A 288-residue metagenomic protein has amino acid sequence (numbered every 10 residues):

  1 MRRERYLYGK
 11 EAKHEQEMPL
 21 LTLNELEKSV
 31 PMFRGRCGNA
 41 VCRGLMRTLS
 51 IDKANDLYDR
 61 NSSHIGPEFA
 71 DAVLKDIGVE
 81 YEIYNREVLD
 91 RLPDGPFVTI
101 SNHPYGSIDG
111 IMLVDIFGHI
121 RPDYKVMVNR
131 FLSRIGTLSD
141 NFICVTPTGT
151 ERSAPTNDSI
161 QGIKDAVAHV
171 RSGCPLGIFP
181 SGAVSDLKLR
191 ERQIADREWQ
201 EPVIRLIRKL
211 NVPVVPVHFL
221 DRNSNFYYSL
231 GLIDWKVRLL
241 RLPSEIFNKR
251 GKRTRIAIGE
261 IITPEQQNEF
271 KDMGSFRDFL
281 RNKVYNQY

Functional and structural regions predicted by a protein language model:
R2, G9, L21-L23, S159-Y288: Non-catalytic C-terminal accessory region of glycerolipid acyltransferases and related lyso-lipid remodeling enzymes
R2-I100, G110-M112, R121-D123, S139: Membrane-anchoring hydrophobic helices of lipid-metabolizing enzymes
D59, L74-V79, H103, E151-N157 (+1 more regions): Short, flexible loop segments at the rims of nucleotide/cofactor-binding pockets, characterized by
D71-D76, I135, I246-K249: Short, conserved catalytic or adaptor-binding loops enriched in Gly and charged residues
A72, M112-H119, A168, R205 (+1 more regions): Residue-level signal for well-ordered alpha-helical scaffold segments within enzymatic catalytic domains
E80-L89, V128-F131, I163-A168: Short, charged beta->alpha transition segments
V88-L92, R134, L189: A short beta-turn/loop motif at secondary-structure boundaries
D94-P155: Catalytic core of membrane glycerolipid acyltransferases/transacylases, capturing the structured, soluble-facing
